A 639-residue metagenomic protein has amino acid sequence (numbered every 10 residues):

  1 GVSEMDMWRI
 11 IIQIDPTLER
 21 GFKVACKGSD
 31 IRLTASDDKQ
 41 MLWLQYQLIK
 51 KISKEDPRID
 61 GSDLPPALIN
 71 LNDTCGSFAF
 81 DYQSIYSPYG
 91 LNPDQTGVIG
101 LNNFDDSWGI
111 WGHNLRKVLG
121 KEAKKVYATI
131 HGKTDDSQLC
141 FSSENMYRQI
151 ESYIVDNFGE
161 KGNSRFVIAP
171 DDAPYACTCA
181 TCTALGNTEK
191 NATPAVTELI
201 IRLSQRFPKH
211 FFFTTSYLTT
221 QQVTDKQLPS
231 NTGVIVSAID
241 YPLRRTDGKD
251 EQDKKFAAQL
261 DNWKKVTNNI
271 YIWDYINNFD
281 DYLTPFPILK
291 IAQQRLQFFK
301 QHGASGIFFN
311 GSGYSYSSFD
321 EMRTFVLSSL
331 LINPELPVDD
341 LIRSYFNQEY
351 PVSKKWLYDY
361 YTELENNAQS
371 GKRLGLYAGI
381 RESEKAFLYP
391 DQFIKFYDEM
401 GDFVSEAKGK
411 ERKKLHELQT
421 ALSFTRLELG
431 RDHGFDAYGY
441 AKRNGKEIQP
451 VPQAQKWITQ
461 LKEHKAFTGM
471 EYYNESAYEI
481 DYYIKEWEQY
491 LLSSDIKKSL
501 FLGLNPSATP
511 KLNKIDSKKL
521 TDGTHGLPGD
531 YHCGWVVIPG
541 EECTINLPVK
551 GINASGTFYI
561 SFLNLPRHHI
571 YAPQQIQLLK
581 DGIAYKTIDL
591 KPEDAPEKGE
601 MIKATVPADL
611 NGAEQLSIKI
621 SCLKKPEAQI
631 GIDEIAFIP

Functional and structural regions predicted by a protein language model:
V2-R20: Short, well-ordered secondary-structure micro-motifs within conserved domains or adaptor modules
T17-K209, F213, G233-V236, L260-P287: Feature activates predominantly on carbohydrate-active enzymes
N145-M146, K254-K355, D359: Structured mid-domain segments that build the active-site/substrate or prosthetic-cofactor binding neighborhood
L330-L520, T524: Catalytic domains of carbohydrate-active enzymes that cleave complex glycans
E488-S555, S561-A572, E593-K598, E627-I638: Disordered, acidic Ser/Thr/Pro-rich linker "stalks" and the adjacent N-terminal cap of the next globular domain
H569-G582: Short, surface-exposed beta-strand/strand-loop-strand elements in extracellular ectodomains
Y585-A608: Extracellular carbohydrate recognition and processing domains and analogous Trp-centered ligand-binding platforms
I618-P626: Short beta-strand-plus-loop segments that form exposed binding edges in beta-rich domains
